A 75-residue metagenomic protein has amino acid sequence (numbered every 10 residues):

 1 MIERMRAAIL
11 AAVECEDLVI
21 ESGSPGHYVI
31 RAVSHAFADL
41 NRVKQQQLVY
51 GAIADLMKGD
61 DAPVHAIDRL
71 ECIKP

Functional and structural regions predicted by a protein language model:
M1-E16: N-proximal, solvent-exposed amphipathic alpha-helical segments enriched in charged/polar residues
E3, A7, V43, Q47-G51: Short, well-ordered alpha-helical segments
A8-I9, V19-E21, D60: Short, flexible, glycine/charge-rich loop motifs used to bind or transfer phosphoryl groups or to couple energy/partner
V13-V29: Short edge beta-strands and adjacent turn/loop segments
G26, H35, K74-P75: Short, internal active-site loops enriched in acidic
V29-A32, A62: Short, functionally important structural connectors and interaction interfaces within domains
R31-Q46: A short interface-forming secondary-structure element
Q46-P75: C-terminal structural segments of small proteins and small subunits
